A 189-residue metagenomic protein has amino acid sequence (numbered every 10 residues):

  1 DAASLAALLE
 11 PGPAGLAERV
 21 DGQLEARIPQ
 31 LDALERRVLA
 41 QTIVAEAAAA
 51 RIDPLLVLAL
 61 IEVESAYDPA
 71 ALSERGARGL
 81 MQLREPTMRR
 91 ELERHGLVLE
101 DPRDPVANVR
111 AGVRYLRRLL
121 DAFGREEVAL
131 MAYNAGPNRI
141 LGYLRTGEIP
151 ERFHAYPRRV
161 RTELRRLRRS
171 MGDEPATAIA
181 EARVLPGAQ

Functional and structural regions predicted by a protein language model:
S4-Q189: Catalytic glycan-binding domains that act on GlcNAc-containing polysaccharides
